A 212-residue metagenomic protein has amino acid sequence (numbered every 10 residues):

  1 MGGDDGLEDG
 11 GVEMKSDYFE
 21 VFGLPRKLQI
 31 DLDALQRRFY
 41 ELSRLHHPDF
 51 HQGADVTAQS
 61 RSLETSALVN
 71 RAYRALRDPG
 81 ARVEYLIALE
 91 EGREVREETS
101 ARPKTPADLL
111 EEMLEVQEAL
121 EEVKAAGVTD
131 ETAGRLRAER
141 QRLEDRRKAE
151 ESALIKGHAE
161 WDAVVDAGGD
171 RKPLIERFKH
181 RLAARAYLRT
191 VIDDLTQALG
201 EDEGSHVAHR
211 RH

Functional and structural regions predicted by a protein language model:
G2-H212: C-terminal accessory/regulatory regions appended to core domains
